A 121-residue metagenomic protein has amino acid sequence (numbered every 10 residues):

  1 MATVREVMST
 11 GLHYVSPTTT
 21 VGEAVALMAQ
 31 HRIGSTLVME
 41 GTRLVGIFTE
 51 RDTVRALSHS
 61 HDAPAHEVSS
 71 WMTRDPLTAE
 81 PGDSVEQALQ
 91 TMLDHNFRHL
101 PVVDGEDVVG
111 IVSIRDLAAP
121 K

Functional and structural regions predicted by a protein language model:
M1-A2, S58: Cyclic nucleotide-binding regulatory module and flanking cytosolic helices
A2, T19, F48, H66 (+2 more regions): Short beta-to-alpha loop/turn elements within the nucleotide-binding domains of ABC transporters
A2-L12, H66-P76: Bateman (tandem CBS) regulatory domains
V7, L27, A56-L57, W71: Amphipathic alpha-helical segments that mediate coupling or scaffolding at interfaces
V15-R32, M39, A79-N96, V103-D104 (+1 more regions): The conserved cystathionine-beta-synthase
M28-H31, T36-R51, M92, L100-R115: A glycine-centered beta-loop-beta connector
V54-E67, L117-K121: A short, polar/charged loop-to-alpha-helix boundary motif
